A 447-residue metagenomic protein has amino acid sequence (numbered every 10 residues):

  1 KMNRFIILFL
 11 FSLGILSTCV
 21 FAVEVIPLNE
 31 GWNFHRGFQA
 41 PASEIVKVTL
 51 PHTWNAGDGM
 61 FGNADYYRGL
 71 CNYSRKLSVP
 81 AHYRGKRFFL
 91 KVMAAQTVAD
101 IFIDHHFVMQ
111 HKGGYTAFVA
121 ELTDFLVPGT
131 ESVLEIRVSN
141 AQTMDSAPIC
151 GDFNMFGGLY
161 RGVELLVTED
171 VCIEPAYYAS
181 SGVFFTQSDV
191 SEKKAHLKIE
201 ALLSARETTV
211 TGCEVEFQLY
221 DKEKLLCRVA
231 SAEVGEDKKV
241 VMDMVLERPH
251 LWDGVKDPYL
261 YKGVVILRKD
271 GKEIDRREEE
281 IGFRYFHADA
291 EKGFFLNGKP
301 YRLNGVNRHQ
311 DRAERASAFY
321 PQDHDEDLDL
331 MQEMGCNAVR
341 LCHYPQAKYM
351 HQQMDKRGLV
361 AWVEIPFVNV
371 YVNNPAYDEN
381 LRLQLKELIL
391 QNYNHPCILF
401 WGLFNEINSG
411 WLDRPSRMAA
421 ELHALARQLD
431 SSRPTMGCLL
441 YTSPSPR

Functional and structural regions predicted by a protein language model:
K1-S12, C19-C342, A347, Q352-Q353 (+7 more regions): Secreted/periplasmic carbohydrate-active enzymes, especially glycoside hydrolases
H111, I365, E406-I407, P446: Generic detector of well-ordered alpha-helical packing
P345-A347, F367-N369, E406-I407: Active-site-proximal loop/turn and secondary-structure-junction residues that shape catalytic pockets, frequently
G358-V368, S445: Beta-strand-loop-alpha-helix segment that lines the small-molecule cofactor/substrate pocket of alpha/beta enzymes
Y371-L383: Active-site-adjacent "subsite" loops/lids of carbohydrate-active enzymes
V372-P375, F404-L425: Active-site cleft segment of glycoside hydrolase catalytic domains centered on the general acid/base Glu
E387-D413: Active-site groove signature of glycoside hydrolases
Y441-R447: Conserved small/polar residues in nucleotide/adenosyl-binding loops
